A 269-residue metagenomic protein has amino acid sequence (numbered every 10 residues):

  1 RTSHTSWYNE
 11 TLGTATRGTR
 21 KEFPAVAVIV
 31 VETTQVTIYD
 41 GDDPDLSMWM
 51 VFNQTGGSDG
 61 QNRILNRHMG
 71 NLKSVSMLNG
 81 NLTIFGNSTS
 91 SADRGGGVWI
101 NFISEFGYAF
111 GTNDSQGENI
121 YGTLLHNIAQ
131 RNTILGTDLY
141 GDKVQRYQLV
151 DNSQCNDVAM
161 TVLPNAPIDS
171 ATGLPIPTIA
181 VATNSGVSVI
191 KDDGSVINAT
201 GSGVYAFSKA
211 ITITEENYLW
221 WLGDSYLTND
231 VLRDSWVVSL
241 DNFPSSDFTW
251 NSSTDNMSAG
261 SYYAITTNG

Functional and structural regions predicted by a protein language model:
R1-G269: Polar, enzyme-active/binding microenvironments
